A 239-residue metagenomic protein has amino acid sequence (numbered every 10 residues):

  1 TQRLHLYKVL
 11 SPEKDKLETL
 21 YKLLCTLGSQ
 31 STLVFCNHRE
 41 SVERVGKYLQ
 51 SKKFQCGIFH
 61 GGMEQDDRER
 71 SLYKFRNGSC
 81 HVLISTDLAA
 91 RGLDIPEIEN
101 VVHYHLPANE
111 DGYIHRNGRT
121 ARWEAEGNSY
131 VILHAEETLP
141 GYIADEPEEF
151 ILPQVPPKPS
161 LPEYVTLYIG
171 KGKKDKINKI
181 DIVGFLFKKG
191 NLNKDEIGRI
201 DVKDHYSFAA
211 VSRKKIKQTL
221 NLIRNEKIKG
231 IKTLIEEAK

Functional and structural regions predicted by a protein language model:
T1, E13-K16, H38-V42, M63-Q65 (+6 more regions): Conserved nucleotide-binding/hydrolysis micro-motifs of P-loop NTPases
Q2-Q50: Conserved interdomain hinge at the start of the Helicase C-terminal
L17-K22, E43-K47, I114, D175-G184 (+1 more regions): Ser/Thr-Pro-rich, acidic low-complexity intrinsically disordered regions of eukaryotic RNA-binding
C36, T86-L88, R213: Short secondary-structure boundary segments
V42-Y48, F54-T86: Conserved helicase ATPase core of P-loop NTP-dependent helicases/translocases
V82, N109-L152: Conserved segment of the helicase C-terminal RecA-like domain
V82, R91-L106, N128-I132: A short beta-strand element within the Helicase C-terminal
L152-K239: Non-catalytic terminal extensions of ATP-dependent helicases
